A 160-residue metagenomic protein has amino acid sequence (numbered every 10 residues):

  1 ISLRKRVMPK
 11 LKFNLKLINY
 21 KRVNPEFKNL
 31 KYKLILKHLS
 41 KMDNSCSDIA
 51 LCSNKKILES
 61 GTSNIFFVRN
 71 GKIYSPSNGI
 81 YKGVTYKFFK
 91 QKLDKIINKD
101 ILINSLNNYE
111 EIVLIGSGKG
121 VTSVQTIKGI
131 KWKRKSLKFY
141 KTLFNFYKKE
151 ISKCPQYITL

Functional and structural regions predicted by a protein language model:
I1-L160: Helix-start/capping segments and mature chain N-termini
